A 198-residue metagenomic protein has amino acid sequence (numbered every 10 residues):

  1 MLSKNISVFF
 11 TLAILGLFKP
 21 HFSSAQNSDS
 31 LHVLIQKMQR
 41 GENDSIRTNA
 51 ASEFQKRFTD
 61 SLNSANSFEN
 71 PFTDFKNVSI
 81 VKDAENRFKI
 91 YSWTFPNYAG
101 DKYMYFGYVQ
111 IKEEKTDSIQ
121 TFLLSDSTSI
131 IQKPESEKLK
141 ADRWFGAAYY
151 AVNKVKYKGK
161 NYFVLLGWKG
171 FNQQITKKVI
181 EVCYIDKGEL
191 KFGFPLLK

Functional and structural regions predicted by a protein language model:
M1-L34: Bacterial Sec-dependent N-terminal signal peptides
Q26-I90, T94: Start-of-domain marker
F54-E69, F122-A141, L197-K198: Surface-exposed loop and turn segments in beta-propeller and other repeat-based domains that flank or scaffold
K76-E85, W144-G159: Structural signature of eukaryotic scaffold interfaces centered on beta-propeller domains
R87-W93, N161-K169: Short beta-strand elements that form the blades of beta-propeller/WD-repeat-like and other beta-sheet-rich scaffold
P96-A99, G170-N172: Short glycine/acidic-enriched loop and turn motifs that connect beta-strands
Y105-E113, V179-K187: Beta-propeller blade signature
S136-L139, W144, A148-V155, F171 (+1 more regions): Short aromatic loop motif centered on NTY/YTY
